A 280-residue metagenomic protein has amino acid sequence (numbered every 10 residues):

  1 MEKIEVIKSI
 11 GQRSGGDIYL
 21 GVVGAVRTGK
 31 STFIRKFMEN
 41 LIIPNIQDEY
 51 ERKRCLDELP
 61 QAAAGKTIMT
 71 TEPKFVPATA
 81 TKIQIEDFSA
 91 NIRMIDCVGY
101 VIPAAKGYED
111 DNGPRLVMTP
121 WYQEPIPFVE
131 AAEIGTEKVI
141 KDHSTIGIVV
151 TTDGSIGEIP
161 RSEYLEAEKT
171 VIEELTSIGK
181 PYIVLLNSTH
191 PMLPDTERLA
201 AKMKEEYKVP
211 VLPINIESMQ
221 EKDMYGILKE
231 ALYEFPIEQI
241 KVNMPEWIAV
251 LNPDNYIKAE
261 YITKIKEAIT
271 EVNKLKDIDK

Functional and structural regions predicted by a protein language model:
M1-Q123, K141: Conserved G1/Walker A P-loop phosphate-binding module
K3-K30, K36-N40, M224-I240, M244-K280: P-loop NTP-binding site
I83-F88, V139-H143, E174-I178, E205: Conserved catalytic network of the ASCE P-loop NTPase/AAA+ motor domain
A104-G107, E158-E163, L193-E197: Conserved ATPase-coupling elements of RecA-like P-loop NTPase cores
A105-I156, L175: Inter-motif core of Ras-like GTPase G domains
I148-D153, E158, V184-L186, P213-N215: Conserved beta-strand segments of the P-loop GTPase G domain that flank and frequently precede/overlap
E163-K169: Charged helix-capping and loop-helix junction motifs
T170-I183, S188-D254: Canonical P-loop GTPase G-domain recognition
